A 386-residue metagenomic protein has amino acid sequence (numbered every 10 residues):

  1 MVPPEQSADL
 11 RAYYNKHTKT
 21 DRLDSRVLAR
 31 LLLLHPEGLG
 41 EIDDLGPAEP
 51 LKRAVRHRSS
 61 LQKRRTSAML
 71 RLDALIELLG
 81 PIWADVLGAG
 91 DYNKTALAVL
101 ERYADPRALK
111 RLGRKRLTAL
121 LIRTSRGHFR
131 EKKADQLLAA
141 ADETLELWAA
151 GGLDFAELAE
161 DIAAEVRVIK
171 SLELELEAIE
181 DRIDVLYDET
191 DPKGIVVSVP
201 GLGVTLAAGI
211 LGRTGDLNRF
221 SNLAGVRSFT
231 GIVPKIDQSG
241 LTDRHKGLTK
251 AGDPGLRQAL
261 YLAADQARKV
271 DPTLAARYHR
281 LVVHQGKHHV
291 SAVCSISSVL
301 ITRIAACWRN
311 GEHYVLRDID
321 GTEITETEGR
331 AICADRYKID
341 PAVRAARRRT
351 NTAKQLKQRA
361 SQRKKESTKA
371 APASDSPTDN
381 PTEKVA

Functional and structural regions predicted by a protein language model:
M1-A386: A detector of single, family-specific signature residues that are central to catalytic or substrate-handling motifs
